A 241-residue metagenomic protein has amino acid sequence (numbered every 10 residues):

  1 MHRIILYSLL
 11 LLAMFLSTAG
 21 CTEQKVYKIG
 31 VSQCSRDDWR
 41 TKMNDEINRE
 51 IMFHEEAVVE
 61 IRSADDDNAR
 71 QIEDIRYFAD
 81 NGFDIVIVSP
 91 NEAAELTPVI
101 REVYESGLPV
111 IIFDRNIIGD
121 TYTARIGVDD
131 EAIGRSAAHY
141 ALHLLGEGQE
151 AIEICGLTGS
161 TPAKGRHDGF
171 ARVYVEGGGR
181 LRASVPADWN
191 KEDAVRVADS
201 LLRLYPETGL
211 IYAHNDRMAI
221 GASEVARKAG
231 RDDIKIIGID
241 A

Functional and structural regions predicted by a protein language model:
M1-L6: Positively charged n-region of N-terminal signal peptides that target proteins for export
Y7-S17: Bacterial N-terminal signal peptides
G20-A241: A residue-level marker of the well-folded mature domains of exported/periplasmic proteins
